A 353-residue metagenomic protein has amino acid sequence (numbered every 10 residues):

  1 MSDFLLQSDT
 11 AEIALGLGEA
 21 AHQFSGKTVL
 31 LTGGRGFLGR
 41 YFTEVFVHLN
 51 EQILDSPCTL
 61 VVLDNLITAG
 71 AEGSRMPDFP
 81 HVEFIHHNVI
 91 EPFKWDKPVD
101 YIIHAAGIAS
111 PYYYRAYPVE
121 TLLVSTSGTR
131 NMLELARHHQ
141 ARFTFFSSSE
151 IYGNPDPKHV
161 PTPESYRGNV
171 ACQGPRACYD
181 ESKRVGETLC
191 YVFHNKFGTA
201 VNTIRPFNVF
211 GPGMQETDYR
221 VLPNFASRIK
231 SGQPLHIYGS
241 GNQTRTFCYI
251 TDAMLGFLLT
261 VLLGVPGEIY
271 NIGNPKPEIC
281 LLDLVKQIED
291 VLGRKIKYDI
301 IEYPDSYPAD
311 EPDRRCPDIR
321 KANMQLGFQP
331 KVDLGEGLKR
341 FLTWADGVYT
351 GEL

Functional and structural regions predicted by a protein language model:
M1-E12, G16-Q23, C316-L353: C-terminal amphipathic/interface module of NAD(P)-dependent oxidoreductases and related NAD-binding regulators
M1-F207, V348: N-terminal Rossmann-like NAD(P)+-binding domain of SDR-like oxidoreductases, especially those catalyzing
G70, I250, L282, P304-Q329 (+1 more regions): Conserved C-terminal active-site "lid" loop/helix of NAD(P)H-dependent oxidoreductases that clamps the redox cofactor
A116, V124-S127, A177-D180, T217-R220 (+5 more regions): Residue-level signal for the nucleotide or nucleotide-sugar donor/cofactor binding architecture
D156, R184, A200, V209-N224 (+7 more regions): Glycine/proline-rich active-site loop of Rossmann-fold NAD(P)-dependent oxidoreductases
P163-V170, G198, F225-I237, V291-Y303 (+1 more regions): A short C-terminal helix-loop "cap" of Rossmann-like NAD(P)-dependent dehydrogenase/epimerase domains
S240, I269-Y270, L282-V285, G293-R314: C-terminal "lid/loop" region of Rossmann-like NAD(P)-dependent oxidoreductases
A253, F257, I272, L284 (+2 more regions): Non-catalytic, hydrophobic alpha-helical segments
